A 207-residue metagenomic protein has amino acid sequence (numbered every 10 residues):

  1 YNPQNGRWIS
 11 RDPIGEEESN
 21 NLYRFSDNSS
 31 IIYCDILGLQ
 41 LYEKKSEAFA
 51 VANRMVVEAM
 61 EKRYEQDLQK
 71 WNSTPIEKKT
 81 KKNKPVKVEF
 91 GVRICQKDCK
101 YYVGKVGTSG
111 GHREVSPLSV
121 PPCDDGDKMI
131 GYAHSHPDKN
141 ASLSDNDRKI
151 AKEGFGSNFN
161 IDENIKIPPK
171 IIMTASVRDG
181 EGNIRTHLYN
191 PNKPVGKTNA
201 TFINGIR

Functional and structural regions predicted by a protein language model:
Y1, I94-Q96, R178: A generic structural motif
Y1-Y42: Short turn/helix-capping motifs enriched in Asx and small/polar residues
P3, I36, Q96-D98, P191: Inter-blade boundary loops/turns of WD-repeat beta-propellers
I9-S10, V103, T186-L188: A sequence-level detector of short linear motifs
G15, S29-I31, C99, H136-N140: Acidic glycine-/aspartate-rich tracts in secreted/extracellular proteins
L22, S30, F90-V92, R185: Conserved beta-strand and immediately adjacent loop positions that scaffold enzyme active sites
Q40-M129, N199, I203-R207: Glycine-rich short-loop/terminal segments
Q40-Y42, K78-N83, V115-R207: Active-site-proximal loop/helix of nucleotide/amide-processing enzymes and allied scaffolds
